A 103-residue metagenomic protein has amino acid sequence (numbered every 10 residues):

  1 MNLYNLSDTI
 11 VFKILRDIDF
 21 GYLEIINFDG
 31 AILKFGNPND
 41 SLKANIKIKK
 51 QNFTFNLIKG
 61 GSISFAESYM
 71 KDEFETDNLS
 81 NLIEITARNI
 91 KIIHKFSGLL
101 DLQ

Functional and structural regions predicted by a protein language model:
M1-Q103: Feature captures hydrophobic
